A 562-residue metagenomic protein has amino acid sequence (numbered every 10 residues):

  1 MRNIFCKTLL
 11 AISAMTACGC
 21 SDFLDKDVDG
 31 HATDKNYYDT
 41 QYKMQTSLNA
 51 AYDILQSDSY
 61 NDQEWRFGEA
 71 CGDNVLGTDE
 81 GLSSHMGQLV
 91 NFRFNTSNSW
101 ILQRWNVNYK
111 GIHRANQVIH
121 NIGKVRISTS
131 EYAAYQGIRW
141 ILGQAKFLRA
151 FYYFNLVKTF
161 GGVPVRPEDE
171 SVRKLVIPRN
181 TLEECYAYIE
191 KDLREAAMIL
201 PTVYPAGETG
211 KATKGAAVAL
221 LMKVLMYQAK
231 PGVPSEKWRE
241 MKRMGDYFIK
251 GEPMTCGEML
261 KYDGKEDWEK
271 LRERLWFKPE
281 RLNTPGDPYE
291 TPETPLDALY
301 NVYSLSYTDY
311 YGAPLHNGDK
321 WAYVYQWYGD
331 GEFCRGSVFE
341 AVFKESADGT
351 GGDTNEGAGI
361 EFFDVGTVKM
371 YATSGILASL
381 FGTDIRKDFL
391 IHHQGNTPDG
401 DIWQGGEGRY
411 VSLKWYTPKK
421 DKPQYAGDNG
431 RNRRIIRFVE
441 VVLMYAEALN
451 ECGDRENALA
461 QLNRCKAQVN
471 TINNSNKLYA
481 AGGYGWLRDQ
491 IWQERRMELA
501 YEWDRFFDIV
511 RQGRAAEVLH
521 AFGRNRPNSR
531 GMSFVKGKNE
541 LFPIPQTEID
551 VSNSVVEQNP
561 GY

Functional and structural regions predicted by a protein language model:
I4, C20-G72, V90, L102 (+3 more regions): Acidic, glycine-rich segments characteristic of secretory precursors and extracytoplasmic regions
Y42, L48, S59, V75 (+4 more regions): Elongated scaffold/linker segments in the mid-to-C-terminal portions of large proteins
Q45-D58, G81-F160, V176, N180-E184 (+4 more regions): Conserved, well-structured interaction surfaces
N155-K158, P164, Y227-V233, G453: Short coil/turn linking the two alpha-helices of tandem helical-hairpin repeats
D169-R173, I177-G257: Hydrophobic, small-residue-rich alpha-helical packing segments that form membrane-like cores
